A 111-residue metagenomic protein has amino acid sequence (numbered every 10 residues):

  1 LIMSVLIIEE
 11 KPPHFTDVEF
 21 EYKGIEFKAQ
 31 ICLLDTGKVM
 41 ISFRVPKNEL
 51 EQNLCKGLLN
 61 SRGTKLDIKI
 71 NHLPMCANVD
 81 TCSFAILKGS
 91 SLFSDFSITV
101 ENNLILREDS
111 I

Functional and structural regions predicted by a protein language model:
I2-K38, L73-C76, C82: Solvent-exposed edge beta-strands and adjacent loop segments that serve as assembly or binding interfaces
I2-V5, T36-K56: Charged, amphipathic alpha-helical segments
K11-P12, E19-Y22, D35-V45, D95-I111: Compositionally biased, intrinsically disordered low-complexity segments enriched in polar/Pro/Gly and often Gln
H14-E19, E51-N71, I105-I111: Extended Gly/Ser/Thr-rich low-complexity repeat segments, especially those forming or decorating extracellular
V18, A29, I41, T64-I68 (+2 more regions): Hydrophobic residues positioned within well-ordered beta-strands of beta-sheet architectures
A29, C55-G57, G89: Small side chains
L34-T36, L59-S61, S91-F93: Short coil/turn motifs at beta-sheet boundaries
D67-L106: Short beta-strand and beta-hairpin "edge-sheet" elements
